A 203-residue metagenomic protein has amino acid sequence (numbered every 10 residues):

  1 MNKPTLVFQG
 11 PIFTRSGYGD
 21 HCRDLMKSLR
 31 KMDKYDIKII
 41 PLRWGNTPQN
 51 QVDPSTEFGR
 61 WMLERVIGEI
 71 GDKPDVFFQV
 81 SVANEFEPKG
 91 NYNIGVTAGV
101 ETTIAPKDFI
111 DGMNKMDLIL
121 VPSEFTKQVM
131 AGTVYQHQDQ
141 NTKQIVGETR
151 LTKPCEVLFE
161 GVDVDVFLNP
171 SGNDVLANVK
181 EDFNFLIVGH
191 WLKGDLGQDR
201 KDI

Functional and structural regions predicted by a protein language model:
M1-N46: N-terminal subdomain of nucleotide-sugar transferases
P4, N91, F183: Nucleotide donor/acceptor-binding cores
V7-Q9, N46-V129: Extended catalytic core of nucleotide-activated donor transferases of GT-like folds
P11-I12, A98-V100, E160, I187-G197: Conserved donor-binding loops in enzymes that form glycosidic bonds
R15-Y18, I37-K38, G45-N50, E85-P88 (+4 more regions): Short catalytic/ligand-binding loop motif for oxyanion handling, primarily in non-cytosolic enzymes, centered on
H21-K31, D36-I37, V164-I203: Conserved catalytic-core segment of nucleotide-activated headgroup transferases in glycan assembly
I40, V96, L158: Hydrophobic residues at beta-strand termini and immediately following loops that shape nucleotide-binding pockets
L118-P170: Donor nucleotide-sugar binding/catalytic pocket of nucleotide-sugar-dependent glycosyltransferases
